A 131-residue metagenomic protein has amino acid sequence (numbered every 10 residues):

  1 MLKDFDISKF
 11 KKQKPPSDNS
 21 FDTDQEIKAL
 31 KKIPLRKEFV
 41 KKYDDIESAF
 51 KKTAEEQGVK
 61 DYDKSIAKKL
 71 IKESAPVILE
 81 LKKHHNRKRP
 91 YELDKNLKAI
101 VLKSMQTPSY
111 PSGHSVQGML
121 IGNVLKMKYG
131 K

Functional and structural regions predicted by a protein language model:
M1-K131: Hydrophobic alpha-helical bundle signature of multipass membrane enzymes
